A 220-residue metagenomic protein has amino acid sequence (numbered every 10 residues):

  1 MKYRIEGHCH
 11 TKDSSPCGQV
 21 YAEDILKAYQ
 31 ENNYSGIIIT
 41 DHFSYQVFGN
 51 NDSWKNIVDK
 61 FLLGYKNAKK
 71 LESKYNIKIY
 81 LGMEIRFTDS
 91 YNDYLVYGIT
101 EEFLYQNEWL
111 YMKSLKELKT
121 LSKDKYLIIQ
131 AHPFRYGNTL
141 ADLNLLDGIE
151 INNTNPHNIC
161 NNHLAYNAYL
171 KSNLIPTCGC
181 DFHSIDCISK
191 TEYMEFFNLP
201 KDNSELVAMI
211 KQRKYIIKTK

Functional and structural regions predicted by a protein language model:
M1-G7, T11, S15, Y21-K27 (+2 more regions): Charged catalytic cores and adjacent phosphate/nucleic-acid-binding surfaces used for phosphate/nucleic-acid chemistry
M1-T88, S184-D186: An N-terminally biased module of ancient metal coordination in phosphate/nucleic-acid-related enzymes
R4, K69-S73, S114-I129, A165-S172: Surface-exposed amphipathic alpha-helices with a cationic face
I38-I39, I129-Q130, E150: Conserved beta-strand positions in the central sheet of alpha/beta enzyme cores
F61, E108-E117, I159-N167: Active-site-adjacent beta->alpha loops and helix N-cap segments on the catalytic face of soluble alpha/beta enzymes
M83-E84, Y126-F134: Aromatic-lined carbohydrate-recognition surfaces of secreted/lumenal glycan-active proteins
N92-K125: Binuclear metal-dependent hydrolase catalytic cores centered on His/Asp/Glu-rich metal-binding motifs
